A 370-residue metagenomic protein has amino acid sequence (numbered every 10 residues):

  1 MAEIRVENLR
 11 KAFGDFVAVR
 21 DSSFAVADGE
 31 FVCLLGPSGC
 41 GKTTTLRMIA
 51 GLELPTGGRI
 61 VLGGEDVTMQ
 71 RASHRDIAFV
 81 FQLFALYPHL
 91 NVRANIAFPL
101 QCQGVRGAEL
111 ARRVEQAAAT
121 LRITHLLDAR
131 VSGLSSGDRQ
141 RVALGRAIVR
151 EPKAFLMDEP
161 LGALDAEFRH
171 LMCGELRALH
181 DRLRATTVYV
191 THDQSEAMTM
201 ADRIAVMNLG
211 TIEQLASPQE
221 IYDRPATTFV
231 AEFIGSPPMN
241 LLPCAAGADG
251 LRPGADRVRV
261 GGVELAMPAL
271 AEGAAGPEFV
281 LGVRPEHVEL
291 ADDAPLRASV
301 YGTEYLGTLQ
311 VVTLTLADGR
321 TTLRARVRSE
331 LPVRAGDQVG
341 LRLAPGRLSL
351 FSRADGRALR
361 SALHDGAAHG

Functional and structural regions predicted by a protein language model:
M1-A163: ABC family nucleotide-binding domain
A166-F168: Helix N-cap at the start of a conserved alpha-helix in ABC-type nucleotide-binding domains
H170-L183: Helical segment within the ABC ATPase nucleotide-binding domain
R184-V190: Conserved H-loop
M198-A201, F233: Hydrophobic Walker B segment
R203, L215: Short, glycine/charged-rich "phosphate-handling" switch motifs in NTP-dependent and phosphotransfer domains
P237, D249-G370: Non-catalytic connector elements of ABC transporters
